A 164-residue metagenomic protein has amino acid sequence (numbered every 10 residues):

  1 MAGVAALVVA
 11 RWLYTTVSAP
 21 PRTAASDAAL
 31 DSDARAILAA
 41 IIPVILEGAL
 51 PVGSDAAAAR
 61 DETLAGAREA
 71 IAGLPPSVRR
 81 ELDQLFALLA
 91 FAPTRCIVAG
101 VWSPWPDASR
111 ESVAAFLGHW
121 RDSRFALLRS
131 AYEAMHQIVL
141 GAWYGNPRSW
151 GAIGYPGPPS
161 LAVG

Functional and structural regions predicted by a protein language model:
M1-T15, S109, M135: N-terminal export leaders
A2-A5, L46, P76, L89-F91: Short, amphipathic alpha-helical segments
A6-A40: C-terminal segment of N-terminal export signals and the immediately downstream linker at the start of the mature
V8, V17-S18, I45, A49 (+2 more regions): A generic secondary-structure signal for well-formed alpha-helical elements
V17-S18, R22, A49, A56 (+2 more regions): Proteins with a high burden of low-complexity, intrinsically disordered sequence enriched in S/T/G/P/A and R, requiring
P20-A28, L46, L64, R68-A72: Short, charged, low-complexity loops and linkers
A28-A58: Short extracytoplasmic
I37-A40, A57-G164: Mature-region segments of soluble proteins
